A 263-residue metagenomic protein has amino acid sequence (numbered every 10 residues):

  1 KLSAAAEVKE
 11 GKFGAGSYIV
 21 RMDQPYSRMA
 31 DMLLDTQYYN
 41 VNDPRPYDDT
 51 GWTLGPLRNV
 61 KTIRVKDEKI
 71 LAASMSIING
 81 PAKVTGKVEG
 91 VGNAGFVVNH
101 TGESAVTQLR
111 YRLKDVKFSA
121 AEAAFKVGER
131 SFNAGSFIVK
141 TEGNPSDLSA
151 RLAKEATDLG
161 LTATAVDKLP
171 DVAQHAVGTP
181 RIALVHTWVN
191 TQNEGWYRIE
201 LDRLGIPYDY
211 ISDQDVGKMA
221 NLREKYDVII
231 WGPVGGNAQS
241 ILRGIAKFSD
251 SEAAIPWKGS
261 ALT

Functional and structural regions predicted by a protein language model:
K1-T263: Intrinsic-disorder/low-complexity accessory segments
